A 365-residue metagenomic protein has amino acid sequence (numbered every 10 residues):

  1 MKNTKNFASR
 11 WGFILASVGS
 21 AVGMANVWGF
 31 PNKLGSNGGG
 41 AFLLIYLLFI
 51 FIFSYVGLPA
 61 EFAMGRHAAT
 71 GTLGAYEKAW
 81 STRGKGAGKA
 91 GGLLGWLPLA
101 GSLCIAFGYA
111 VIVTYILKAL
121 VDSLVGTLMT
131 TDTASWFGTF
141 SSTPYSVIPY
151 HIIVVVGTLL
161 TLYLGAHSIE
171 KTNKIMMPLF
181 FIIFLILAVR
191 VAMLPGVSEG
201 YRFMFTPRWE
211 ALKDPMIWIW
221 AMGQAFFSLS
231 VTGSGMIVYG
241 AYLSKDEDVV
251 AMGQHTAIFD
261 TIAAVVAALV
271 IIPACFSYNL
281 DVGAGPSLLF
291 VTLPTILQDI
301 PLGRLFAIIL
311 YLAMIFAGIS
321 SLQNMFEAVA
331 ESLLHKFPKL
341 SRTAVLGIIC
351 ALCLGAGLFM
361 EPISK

Functional and structural regions predicted by a protein language model:
M1-G29, G57-F62, R66-L93, S244-D248: Membrane-interface "cap" regions at the ends of multi-pass membrane proteins
K2-F7, E170-Q323, L334-V345: Membrane-embedded translocation segments of transport machinery
K2-K5, K33-N37, H67-L97, A110-H167 (+3 more regions): Inter-helical loop and helix-membrane interface segments of multi-pass membrane transporters/permeases
K5, L34-E61, A263: Extracellular loop-to-transmembrane helix junctions
G12, G39-L47, K89-A106, E170-F180 (+2 more regions): Alpha-helical transmembrane segments and their helix-start/interface "positive-inside/aromatic belt" motifs in integral
G12-S17, L47, G95-L99, G126-Y163 (+4 more regions): Transmembrane alpha-helical segments of multi-pass small-molecule transport proteins
M24, W28, S54-L58, R66 (+8 more regions): Transmembrane alpha-helical segments of multi-pass membrane transport proteins and ion-pumping complexes
Y46-S54, P98-L124, P149-Y163, P178-V191 (+3 more regions): Hydrophobic core segments of alpha-helical transmembrane domains in multi-pass membrane transport and ion-translocation
